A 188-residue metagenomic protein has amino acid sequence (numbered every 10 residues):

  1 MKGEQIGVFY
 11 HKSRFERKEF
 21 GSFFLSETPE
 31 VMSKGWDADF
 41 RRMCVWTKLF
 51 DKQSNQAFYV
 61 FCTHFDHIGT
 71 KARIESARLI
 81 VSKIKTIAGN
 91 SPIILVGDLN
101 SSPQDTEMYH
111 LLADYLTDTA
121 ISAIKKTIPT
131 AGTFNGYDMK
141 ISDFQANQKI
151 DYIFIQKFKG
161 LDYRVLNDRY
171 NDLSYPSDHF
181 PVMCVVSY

Functional and structural regions predicted by a protein language model:
M1-A57, V165: Structured beta-strand-rich core segments of catalytic domains in phosphoester-bond hydrolases
E4, W46, E75-K83, E107: Alpha-helical elements of Rossmann-like donor-binding domains used by nucleotide-donor carbohydrate transfer enzymes
I6-V8, C44-K48, C62, Y152-I153 (+1 more regions): Conserved hydrophobic/aromatic beta-strand scaffold that supports enzyme active sites
D51, H64-F65, V186-Y188: Short beta-strand segments enriched in hydrophobic/aromatic residues within well-folded beta-rich domains
C62-H67, K71-S76, I80: Hydrophobic, aromatic-enriched interface-forming segments
T63-F65, D98-L99, F180: Active-site metal-binding loops of divalent metal-dependent hydrolases
K71, E75, K85-I93, S101-Y188: Metal-dependent phosphoester-hydrolase catalytic domains
